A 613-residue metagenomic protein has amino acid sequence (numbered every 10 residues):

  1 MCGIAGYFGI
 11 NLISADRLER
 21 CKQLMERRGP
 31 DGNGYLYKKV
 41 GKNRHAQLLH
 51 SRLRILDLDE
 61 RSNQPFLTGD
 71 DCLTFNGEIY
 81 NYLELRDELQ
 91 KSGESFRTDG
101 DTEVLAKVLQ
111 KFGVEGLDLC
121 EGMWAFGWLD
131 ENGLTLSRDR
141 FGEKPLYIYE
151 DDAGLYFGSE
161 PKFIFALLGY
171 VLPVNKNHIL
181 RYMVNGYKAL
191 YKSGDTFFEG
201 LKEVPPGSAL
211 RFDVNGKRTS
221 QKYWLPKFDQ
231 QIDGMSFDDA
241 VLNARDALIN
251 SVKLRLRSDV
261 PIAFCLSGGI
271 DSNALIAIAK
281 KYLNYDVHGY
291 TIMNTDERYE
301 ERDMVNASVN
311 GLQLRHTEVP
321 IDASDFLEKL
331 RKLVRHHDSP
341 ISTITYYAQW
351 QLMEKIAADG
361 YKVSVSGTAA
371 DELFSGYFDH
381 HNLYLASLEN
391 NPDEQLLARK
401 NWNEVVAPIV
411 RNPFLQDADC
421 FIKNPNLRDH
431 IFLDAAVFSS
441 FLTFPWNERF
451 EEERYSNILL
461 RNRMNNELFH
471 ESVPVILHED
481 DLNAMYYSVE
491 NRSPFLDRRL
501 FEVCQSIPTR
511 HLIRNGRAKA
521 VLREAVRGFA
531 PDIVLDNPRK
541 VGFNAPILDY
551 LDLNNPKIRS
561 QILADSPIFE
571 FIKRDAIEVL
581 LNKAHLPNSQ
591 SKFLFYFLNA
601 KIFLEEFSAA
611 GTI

Functional and structural regions predicted by a protein language model:
M1, E19-R20, V171, E199-L201 (+7 more regions): Adenosyl-5′-phosphate
M1-R331, D338, Q349, R527 (+3 more regions): Cysteine-centered catalytic environments shared across enzyme families
F66, G154, H380-Y384, D434: Glycine-rich, phosphate-binding/catalytic loops in enzymes
L210, T291, Q395, R399-A407: C-terminal "lid/loop" region of Rossmann-like NAD(P)-dependent oxidoreductases
P340-T343: Acceptor-substrate binding/catalytic loop of class I
Y361-Y377: Short acidic/histidine-rich active-site segments
F374-K400: A mobile, often basic/glycine-rich helix-loop segment that functions as the active-site lid/recognition loop
